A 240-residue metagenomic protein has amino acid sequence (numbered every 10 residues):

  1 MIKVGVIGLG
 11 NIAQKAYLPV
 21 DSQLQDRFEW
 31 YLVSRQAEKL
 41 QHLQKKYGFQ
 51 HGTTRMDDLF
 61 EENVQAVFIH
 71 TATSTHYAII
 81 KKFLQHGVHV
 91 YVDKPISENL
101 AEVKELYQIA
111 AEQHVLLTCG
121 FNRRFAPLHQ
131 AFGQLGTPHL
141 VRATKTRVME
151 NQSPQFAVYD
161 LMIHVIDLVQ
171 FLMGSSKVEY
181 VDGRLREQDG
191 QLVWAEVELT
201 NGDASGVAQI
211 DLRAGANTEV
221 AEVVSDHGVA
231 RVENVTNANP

Functional and structural regions predicted by a protein language model:
M1-Y47: N-terminal Rossmann-like dinucleotide-binding module
A13, V92, L117-C119, V232: Hydrophobic residues in well-ordered beta-strands that form the structural core
R27-Y31, Q65-V67, L116-L117: Short active-site oxyanion
E38, Y47-Y91, P95-Y107: Beta-loop-alpha module in the N-terminal Rossmann-like domain of NAD(P)-dependent dehydrogenases, especially those
S97-E150: A contiguous active-site-proximal alpha/beta segment in oxidoreductase catalytic domains
V148-A216: Rossmann-like dinucleotide-binding domain that binds NAD(P)(H)
S205-P240: NAD(P)-dinucleotide binding in Rossmann-like oxidoreductases
